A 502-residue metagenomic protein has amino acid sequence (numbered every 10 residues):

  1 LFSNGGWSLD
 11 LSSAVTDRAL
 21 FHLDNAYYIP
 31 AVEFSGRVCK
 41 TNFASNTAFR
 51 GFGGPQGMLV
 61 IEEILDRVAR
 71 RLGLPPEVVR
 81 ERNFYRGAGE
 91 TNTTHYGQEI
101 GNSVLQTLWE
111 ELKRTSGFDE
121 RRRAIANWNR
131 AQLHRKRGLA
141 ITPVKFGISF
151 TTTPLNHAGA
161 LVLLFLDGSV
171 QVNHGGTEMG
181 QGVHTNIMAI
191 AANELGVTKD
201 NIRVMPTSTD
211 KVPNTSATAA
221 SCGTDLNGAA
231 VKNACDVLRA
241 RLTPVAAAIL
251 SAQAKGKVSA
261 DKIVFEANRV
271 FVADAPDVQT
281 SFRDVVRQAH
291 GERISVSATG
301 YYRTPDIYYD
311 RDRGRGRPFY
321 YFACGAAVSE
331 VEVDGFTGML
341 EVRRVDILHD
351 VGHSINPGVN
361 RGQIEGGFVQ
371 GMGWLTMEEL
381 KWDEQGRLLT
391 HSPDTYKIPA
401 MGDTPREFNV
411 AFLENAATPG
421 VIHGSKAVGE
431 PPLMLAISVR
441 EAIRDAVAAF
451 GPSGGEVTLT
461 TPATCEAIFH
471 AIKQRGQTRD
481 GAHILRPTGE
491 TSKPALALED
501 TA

Functional and structural regions predicted by a protein language model:
L1-G57, N129-A502: Gly/Pro-rich active-site capping loops and adjacent beta-alpha segments that organize cofactor/substrate pockets
G53-V60, R71, I100: Short, contiguous, pocket-lining structural segments that sit at or immediately flank catalytic/ligand-binding sites
E62-A88, N92-H95, W109-L112: Conserved "HGTGT" condensation-loop signature of ketosynthase/thiolase-family condensing enzymes that catalyze
A69-G73, G117, G196, L250-S251: Glycine-centered helix-boundary capping/hinge motifs
E90-I100, N268-A273: Conserved active-site-proximal loop/helix segments of enzymes involved in bacterial cell-wall and related
E99-R130: Amphipathic alpha-helical
